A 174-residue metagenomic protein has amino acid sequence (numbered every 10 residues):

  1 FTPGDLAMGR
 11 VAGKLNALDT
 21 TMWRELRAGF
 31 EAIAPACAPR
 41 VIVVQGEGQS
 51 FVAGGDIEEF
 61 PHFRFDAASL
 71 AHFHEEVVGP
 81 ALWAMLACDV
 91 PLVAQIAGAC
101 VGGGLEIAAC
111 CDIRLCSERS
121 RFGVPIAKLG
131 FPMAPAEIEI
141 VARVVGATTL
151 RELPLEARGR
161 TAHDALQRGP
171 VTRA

Functional and structural regions predicted by a protein language model:
F1-E47: Conserved CoA-thioester-binding segment of acyl-CoA-metabolizing enzymes
F1-G4, C37, F51, A157-A162 (+1 more regions): C-terminal alpha-helix plus adjacent terminal tail
V11, E47, A53-D56, A97 (+2 more regions): A secondary-structure boundary/capping signal
A17-T20, A53, H62, L155 (+1 more regions): Phosphate-coordinating loops and pocket residues in cytosolic domains that bind phosphorylated ligands
T21-E25, V77, A84: Charged catalytic carboxylate motif
E25-L26, V44, D56, P91 (+2 more regions): Terminal peptide-recognition signature
G46-A81, G130: Glycine- (often His-adjacent) and acidic-residue-rich active-site loop that binds/positions the CoA thioester
W83-A174: Crotonase-fold acyl-CoA enzyme core
